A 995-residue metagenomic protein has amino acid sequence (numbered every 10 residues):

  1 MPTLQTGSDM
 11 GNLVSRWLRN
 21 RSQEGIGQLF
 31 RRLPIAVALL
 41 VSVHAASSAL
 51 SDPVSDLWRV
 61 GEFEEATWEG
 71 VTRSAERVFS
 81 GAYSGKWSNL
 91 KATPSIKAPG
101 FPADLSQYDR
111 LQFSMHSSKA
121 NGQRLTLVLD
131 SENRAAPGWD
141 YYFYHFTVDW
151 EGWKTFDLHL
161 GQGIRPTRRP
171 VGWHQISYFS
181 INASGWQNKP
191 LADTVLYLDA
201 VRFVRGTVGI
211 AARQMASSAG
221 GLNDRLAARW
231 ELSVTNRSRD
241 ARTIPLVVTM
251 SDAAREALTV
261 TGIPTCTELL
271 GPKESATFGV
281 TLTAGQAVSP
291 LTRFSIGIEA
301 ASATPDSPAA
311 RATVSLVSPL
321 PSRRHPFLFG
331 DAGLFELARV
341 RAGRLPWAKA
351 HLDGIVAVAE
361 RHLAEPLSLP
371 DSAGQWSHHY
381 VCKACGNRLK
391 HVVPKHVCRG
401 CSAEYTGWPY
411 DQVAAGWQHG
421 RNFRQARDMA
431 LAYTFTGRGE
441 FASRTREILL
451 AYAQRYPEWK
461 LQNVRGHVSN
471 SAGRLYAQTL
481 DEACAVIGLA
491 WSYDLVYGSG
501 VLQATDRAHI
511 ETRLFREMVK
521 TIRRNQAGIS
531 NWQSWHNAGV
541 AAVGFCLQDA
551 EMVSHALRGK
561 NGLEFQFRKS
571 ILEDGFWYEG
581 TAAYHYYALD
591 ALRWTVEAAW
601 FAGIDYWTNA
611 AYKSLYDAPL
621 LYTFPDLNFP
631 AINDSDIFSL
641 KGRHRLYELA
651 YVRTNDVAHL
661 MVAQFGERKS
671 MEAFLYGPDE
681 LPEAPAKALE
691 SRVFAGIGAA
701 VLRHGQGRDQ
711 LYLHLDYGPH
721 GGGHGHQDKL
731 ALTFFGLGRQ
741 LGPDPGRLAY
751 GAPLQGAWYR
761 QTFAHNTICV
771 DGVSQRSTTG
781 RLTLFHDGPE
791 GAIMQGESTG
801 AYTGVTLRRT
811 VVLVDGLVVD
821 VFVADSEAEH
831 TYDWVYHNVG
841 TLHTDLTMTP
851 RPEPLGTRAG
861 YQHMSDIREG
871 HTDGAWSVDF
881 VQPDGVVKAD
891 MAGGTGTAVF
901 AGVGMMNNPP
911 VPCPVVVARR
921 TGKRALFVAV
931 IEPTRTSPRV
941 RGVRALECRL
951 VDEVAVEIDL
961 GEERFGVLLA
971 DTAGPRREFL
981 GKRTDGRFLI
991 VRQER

Functional and structural regions predicted by a protein language model:
S48-G70: Extracellular carbohydrate-recognition regions
L50, A82-Y83, G271, T277-T283 (+9 more regions): Extracellular glycan-targeting catalytic surfaces
R73-T93: Short carbohydrate-recognition loop motifs
N89-Q175, A183-S184, N188-Y197, F203: Extracellular ligand-binding interfaces
S117, V234-S238, A824-S826: Asparagine-centered strand-capping/turn motif at beta-strand->loop junctions
R124-R134, R239-R255, W834-T841: Short acidic, flexible loop segments centered on an aromatic residue
A541, L547, A583-L741, T921-K923 (+1 more regions): Carbohydrate-active enzyme catalytic cores, enriched for enzymes that act on polyanionic acidic polysaccharides
L748-R995: CBM-like, beta-strand-rich accessory domains located in the C-terminal region of large, secreted polysaccharide-active
